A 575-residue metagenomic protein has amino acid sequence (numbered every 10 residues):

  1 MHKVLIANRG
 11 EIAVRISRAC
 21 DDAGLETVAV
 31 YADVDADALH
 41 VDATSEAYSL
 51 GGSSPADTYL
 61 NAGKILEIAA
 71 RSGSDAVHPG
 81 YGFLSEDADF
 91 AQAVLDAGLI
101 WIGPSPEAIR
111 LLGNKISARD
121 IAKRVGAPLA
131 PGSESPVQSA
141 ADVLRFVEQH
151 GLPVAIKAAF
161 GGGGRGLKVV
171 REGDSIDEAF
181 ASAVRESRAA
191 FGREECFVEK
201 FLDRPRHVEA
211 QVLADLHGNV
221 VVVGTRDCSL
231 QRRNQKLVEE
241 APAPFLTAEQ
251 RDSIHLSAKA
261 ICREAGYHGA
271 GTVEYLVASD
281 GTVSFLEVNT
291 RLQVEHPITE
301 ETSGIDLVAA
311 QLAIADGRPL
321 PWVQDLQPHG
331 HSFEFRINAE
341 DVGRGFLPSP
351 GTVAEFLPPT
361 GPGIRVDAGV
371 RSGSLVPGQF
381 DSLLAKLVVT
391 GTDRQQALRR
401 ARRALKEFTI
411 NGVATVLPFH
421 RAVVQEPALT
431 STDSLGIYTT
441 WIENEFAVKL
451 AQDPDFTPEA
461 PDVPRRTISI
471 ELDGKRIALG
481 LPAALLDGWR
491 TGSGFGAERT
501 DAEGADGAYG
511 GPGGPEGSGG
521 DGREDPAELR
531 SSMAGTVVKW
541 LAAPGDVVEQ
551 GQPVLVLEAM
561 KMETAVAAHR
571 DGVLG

Functional and structural regions predicted by a protein language model:
M1-V273, V277-H296: N-terminal beta-alpha lobe that positions the nucleotide/phosphoryl donor in ATP/NTP-coupled carboxylate activation
R165, P242, D381-L387, D525-A527: Short amphipathic alpha-helical segments
R171-D174, L292, K386-Q395, K561: A generic structural motif
L202, N289-L292, D341, L541 (+1 more regions): A generic structural motif
Q211, G391-R394, A542-E549: Acidic, glycine-anchored pre-beta loop/turn
H217, R291, G304, D381 (+3 more regions): ATP/adenylate-binding site constellation spanning eukaryotic-like Ser/Thr protein kinases, ABC-transporter
A258, P297-S518: Catalytic cores of soluble metabolic enzymes centered on carboxylation/carboxyl-transfer
G513-G575: Structured functional modules or segments
